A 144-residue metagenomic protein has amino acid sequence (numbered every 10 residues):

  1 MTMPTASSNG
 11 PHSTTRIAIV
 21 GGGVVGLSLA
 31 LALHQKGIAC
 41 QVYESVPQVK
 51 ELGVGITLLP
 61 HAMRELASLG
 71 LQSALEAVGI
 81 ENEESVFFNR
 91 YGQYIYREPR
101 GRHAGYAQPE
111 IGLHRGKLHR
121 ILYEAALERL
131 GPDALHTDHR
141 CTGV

Functional and structural regions predicted by a protein language model:
M3-I17, H61-V144: Conserved N-terminal helical subregion
V20, H34-V54: Glycine-rich FAD pyrophosphate-binding loop
G23: Glycine-rich NAD(P) Rossmann-fold beta1-alpha1 loop
G26-L27: N-terminal Rossmann-fold NAD(P) dinucleotide-binding loop
P47-A67: Conserved N-terminal glycine-rich FAD pyrophosphate-binding loop of Rossmann-like flavoproteins
